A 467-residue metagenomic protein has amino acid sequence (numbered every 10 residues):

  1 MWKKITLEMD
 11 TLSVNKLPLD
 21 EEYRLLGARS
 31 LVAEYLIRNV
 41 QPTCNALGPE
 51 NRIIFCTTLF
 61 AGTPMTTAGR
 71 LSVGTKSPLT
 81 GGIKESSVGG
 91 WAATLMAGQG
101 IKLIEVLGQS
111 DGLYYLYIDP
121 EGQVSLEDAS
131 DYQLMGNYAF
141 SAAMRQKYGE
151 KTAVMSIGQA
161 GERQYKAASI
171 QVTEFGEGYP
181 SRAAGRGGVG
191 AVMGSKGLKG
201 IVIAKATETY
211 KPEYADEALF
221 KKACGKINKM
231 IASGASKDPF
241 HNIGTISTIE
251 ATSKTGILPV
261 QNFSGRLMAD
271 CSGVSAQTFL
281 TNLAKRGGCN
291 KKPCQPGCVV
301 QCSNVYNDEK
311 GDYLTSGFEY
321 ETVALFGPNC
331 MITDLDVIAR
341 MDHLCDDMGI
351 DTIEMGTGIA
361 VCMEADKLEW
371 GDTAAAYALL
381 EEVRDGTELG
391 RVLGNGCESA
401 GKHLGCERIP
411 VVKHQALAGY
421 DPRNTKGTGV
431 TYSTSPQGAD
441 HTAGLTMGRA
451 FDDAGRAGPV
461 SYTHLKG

Functional and structural regions predicted by a protein language model:
M1-G190, G194-T207, E217-A235, E250-T255 (+1 more regions): Protein-protein interaction/assembly regions in multi-subunit complexes
T6-E8, R145-Y148, T152-M155, Q159-L465: Extended C-terminal regions of large enzymes
